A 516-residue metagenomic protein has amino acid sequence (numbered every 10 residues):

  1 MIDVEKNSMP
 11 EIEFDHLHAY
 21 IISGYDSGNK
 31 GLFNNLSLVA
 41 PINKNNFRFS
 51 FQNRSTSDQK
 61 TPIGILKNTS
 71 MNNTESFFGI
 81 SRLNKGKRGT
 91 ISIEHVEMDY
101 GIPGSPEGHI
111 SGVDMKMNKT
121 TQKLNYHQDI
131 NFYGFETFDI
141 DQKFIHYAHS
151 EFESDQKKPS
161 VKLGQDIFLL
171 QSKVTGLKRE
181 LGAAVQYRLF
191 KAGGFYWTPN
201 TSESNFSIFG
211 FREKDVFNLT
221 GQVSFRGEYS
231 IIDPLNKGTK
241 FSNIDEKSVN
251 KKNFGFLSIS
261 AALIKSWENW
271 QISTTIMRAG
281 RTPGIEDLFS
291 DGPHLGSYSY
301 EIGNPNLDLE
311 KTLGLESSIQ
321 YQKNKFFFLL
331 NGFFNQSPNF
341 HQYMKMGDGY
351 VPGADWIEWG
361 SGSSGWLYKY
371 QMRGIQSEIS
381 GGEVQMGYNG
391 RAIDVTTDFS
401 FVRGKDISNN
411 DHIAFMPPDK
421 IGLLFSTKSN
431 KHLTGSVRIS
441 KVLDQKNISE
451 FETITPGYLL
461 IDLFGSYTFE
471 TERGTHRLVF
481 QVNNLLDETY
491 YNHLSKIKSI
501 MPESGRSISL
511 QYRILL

Functional and structural regions predicted by a protein language model:
M1-Y20: A beta-strand signature from Gram-negative outer-membrane beta-barrel systems, especially the internal plug domain
D26-G28, L66-N72, L83, I110-N118 (+9 more regions): Replace "Gram-negative outer membrane beta-barrel proteins" with "bacterial and organellar outer membrane beta-barrel
N29-S55, G64-D99, D114-N131, S172-L177 (+4 more regions): Transmembrane beta-barrel wall of Gram-negative outer-membrane proteins
T56-D58, P62-I63, K67-N73, G86-F138 (+3 more regions): Flexible loop and strand-edge segments within Gram-negative outer membrane beta-barrel domains
F77, K157-K173, S207-F209, I302-D308 (+5 more regions): Outer membrane beta-barrel strand-and-loop segments of large Gram-negative receptors, especially TonB-dependent
K85, P199-P338, M386, R391 (+2 more regions): Structural signature of Gram-negative outer-membrane beta-barrels, strongest in the C-terminal barrel of TonB-dependent
N218, F333-S337, I357-Q445: Gram-negative outer-membrane beta-barrel transporters
G280-R281, Q336-N339, Y343, S380 (+2 more regions): C-terminal beta-signal and adjacent terminal beta-strands/loops of Gram-negative outer-membrane beta-barrel proteins
